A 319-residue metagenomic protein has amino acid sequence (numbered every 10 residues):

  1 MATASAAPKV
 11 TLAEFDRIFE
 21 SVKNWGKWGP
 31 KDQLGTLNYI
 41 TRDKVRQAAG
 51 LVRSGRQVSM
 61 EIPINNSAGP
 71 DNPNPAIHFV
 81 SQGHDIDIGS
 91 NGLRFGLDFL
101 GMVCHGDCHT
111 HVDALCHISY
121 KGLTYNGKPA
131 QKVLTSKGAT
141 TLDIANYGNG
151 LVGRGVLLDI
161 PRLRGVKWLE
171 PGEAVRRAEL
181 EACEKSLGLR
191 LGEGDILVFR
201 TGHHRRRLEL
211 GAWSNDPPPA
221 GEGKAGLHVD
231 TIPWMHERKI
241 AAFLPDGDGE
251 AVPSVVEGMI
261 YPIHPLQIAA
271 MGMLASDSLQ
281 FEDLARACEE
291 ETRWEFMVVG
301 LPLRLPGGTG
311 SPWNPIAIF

Functional and structural regions predicted by a protein language model:
M1-F319: Active-/binding-site microenvironments in catalytic and ligand-binding cores
